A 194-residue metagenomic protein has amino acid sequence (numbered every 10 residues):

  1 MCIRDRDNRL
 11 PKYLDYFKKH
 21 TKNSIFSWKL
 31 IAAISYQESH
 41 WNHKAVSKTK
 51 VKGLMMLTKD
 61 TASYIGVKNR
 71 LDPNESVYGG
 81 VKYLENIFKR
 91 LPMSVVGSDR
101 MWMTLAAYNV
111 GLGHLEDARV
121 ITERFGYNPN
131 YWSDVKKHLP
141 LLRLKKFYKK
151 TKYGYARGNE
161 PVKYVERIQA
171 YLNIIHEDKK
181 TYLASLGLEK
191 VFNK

Functional and structural regions predicted by a protein language model:
R4-K194: Catalytic glycan-binding domains that act on GlcNAc-containing polysaccharides
